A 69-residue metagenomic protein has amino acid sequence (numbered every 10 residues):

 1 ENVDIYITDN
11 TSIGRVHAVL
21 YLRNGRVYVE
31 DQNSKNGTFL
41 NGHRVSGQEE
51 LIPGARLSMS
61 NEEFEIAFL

Functional and structural regions predicted by a protein language model:
E1-E63, A67: Forkhead-associated
